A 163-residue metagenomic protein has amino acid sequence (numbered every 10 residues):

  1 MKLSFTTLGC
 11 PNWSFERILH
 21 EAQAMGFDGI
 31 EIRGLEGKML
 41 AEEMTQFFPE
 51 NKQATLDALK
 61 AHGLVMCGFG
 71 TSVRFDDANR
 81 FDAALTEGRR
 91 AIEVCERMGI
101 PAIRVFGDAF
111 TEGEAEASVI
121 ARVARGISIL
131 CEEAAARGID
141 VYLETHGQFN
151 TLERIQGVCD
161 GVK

Functional and structural regions predicted by a protein language model:
L3-T7, I30-I32, M66-T71, I103-V105 (+1 more regions): Hydrophobic faces of well-ordered beta-strands that scaffold small-molecule active sites in alpha/beta enzyme cores
T7-S14: Short polar catalytic/cofactor-binding loops
E16-G37, R97-G99: Catalytic domains of carbohydrate-active enzymes, especially glycoside hydrolases
E16-R17, Q53-A54, A58-V65, F75-K163: Active-site acidic/histidine proton-transfer and metal-coordination neighborhood in alpha/beta enzyme cores
E21-A22, F47, V158-D160: Glycine-rich, phosphate-binding/catalytic loops in enzymes
G34-M39, A109-E112: Conserved radical SAM core fold
K38-F48: Short, flexible/disordered intra-domain loops and linkers
